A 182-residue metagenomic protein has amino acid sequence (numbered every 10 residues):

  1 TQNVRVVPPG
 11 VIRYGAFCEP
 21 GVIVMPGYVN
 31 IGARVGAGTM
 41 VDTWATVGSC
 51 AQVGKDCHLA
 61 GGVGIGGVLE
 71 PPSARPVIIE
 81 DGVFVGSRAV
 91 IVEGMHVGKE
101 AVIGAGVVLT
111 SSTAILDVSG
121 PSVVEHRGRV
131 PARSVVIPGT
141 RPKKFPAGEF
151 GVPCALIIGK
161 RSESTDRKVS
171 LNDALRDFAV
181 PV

Functional and structural regions predicted by a protein language model:
T1-N3, R133-S134, P138-V182: Terminal amphipathic alpha-helical/low-complexity segments used for targeting or macromolecular assembly
R5-K144: Structural signal for interior beta-strand "rungs" in well-ordered beta-sheet cores of soluble enzyme domains
